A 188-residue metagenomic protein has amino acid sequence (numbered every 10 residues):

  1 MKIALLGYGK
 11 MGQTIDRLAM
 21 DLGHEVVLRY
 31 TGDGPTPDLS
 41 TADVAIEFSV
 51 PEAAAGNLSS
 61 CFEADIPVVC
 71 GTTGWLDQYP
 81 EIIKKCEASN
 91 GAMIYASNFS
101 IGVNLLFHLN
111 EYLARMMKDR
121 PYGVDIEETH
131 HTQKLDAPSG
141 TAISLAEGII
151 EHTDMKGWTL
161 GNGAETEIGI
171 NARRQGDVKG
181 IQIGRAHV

Functional and structural regions predicted by a protein language model:
K2, K10-L39, K118-H187: C-terminal substrate-binding/catalytic lobe of Rossmann-fold NAD(P)-dependent oxidoreductases
P37, T41-E63, G74-Y79: Beta-loop-alpha module in the N-terminal Rossmann-like domain of NAD(P)-dependent dehydrogenases, especially those
A45-E47, V68-G71, Y95-A96: Short catalytic-loop micro-motif centered on adjacent basic/acidic residues
S59, T72-I94, I101-R115: Rossmann-fold NAD(P)-binding glycine/threonine-rich loop
A64-P67, S89-G91: A short helix->loop->beta-strand "cap" motif at the edges of active sites that frequently abuts
